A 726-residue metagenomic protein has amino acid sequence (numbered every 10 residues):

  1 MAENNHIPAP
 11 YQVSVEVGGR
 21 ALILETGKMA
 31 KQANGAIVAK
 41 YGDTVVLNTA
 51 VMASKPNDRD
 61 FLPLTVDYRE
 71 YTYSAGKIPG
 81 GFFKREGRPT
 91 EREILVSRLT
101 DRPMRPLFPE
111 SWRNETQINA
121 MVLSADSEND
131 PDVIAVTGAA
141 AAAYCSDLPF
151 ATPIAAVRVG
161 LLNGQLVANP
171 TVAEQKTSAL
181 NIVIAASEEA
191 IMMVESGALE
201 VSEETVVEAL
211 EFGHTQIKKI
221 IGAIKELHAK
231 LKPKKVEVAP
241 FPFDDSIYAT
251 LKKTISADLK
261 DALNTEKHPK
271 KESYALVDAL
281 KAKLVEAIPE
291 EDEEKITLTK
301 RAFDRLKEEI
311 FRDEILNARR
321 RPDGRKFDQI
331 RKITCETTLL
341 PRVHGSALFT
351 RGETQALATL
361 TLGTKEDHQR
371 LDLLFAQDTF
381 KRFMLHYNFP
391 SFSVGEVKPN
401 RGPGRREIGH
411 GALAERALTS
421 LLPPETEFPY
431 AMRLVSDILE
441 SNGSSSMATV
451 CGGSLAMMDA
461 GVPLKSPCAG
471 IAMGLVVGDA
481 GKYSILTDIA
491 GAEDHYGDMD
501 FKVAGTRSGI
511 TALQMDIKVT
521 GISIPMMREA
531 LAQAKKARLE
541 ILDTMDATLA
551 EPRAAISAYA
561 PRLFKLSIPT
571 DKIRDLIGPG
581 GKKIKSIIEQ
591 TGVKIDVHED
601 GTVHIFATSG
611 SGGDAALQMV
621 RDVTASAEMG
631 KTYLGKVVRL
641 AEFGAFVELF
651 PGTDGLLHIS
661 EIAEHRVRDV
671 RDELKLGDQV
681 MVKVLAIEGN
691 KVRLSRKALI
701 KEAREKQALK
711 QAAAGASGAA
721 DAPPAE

Functional and structural regions predicted by a protein language model:
A2-V51, D58, E237-Q377, P561-D575 (+2 more regions): Extended amphipathic alpha-helical scaffolds
A21, A33-Q117, V122-N129, E188 (+4 more regions): Glycine-rich, flexible beta-strand/loop modules in the N-terminal catalytic cores of phosphate-handling
G35-I37, V45, N129-L148, T337-L360 (+2 more regions): Conserved phosphate/anionic-ligand binding catalytic regions in large, soluble enzymes, centered on
E110-T116, A151-P153, I220-V238, K270-K271 (+6 more regions): Flexible, glycine/charged-enriched surface loops at secondary-structure junctions
A120-V122, M192-G197, V238-P242, K253-N264 (+6 more regions): Short, hydrophobic beta-strand segments
D147-T265, M457-A554: Mobile "lid/hinge" segments at catalytic clefts and subdomain interfaces of large enzymes
L231-K234, V238-D245, E540-L566, G612-L634: Long, charged amphipathic helices and adjacent flexible linkers at domain junctions
P561-L563, T570-E726: Single-stranded RNA-binding regions, centering on S1/OB-family and related RNA-binding modules
